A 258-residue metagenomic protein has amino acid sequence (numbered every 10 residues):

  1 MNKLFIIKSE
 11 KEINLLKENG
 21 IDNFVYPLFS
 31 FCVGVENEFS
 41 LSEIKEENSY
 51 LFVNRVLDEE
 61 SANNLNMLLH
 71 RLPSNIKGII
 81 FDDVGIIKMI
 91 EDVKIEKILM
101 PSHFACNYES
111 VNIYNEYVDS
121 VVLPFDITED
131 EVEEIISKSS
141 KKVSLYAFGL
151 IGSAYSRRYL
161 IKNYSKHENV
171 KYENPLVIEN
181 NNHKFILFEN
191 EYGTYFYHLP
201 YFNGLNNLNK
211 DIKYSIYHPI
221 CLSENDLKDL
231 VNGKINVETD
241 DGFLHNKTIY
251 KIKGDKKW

Functional and structural regions predicted by a protein language model:
M1-S110, D119-W258: Active-site pocket-lining/capping segments in soluble small-molecule metabolic enzymes
